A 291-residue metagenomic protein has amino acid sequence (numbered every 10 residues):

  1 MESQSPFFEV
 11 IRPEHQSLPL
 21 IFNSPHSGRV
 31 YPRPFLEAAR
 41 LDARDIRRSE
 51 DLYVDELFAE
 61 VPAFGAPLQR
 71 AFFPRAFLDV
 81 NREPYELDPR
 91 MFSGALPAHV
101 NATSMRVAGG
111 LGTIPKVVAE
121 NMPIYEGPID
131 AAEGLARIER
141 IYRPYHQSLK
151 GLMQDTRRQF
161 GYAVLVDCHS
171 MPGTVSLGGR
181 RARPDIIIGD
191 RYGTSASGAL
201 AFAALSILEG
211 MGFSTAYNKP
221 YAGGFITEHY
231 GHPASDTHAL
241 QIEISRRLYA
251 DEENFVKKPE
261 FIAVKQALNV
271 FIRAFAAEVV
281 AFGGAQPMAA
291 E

Functional and structural regions predicted by a protein language model:
M1-L165, S170-E291: N-terminal catalytic or cofactor-binding beta/alpha core of small enzyme domains
